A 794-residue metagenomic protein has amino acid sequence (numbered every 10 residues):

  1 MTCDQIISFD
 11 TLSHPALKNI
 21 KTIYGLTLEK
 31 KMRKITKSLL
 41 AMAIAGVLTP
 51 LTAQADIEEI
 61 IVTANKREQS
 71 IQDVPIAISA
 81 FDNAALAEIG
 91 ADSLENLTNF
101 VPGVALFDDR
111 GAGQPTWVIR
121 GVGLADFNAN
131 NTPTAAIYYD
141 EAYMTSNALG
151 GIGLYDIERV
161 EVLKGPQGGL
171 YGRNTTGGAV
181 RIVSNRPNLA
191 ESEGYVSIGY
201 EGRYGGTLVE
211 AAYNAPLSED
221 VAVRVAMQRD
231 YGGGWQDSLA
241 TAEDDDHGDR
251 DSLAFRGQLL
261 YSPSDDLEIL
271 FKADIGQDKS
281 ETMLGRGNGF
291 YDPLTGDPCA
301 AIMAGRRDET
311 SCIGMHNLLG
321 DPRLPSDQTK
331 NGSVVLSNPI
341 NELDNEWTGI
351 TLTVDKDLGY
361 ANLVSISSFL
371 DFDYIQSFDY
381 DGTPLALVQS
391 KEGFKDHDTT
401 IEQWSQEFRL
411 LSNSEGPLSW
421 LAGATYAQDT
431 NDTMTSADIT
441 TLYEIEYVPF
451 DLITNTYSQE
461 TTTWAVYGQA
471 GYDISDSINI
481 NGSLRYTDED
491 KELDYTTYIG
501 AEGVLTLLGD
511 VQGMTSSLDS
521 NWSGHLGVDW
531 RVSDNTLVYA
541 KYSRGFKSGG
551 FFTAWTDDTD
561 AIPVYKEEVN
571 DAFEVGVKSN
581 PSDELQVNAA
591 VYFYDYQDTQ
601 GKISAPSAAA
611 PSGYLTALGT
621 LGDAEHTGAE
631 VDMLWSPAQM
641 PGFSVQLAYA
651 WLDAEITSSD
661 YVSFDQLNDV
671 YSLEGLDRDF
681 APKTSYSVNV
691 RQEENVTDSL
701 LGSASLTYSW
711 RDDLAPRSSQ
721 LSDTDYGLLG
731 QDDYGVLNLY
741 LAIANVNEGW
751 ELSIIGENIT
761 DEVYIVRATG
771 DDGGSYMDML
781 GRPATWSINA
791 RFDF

Functional and structural regions predicted by a protein language model:
I6, T49, D56-L189, V575: Acidic, small-polar-rich N-terminal luminal/periplasmic segments of exported/outer-membrane proteins
P115, T132-T134, S146, Y155-E161 (+5 more regions): Outer-membrane beta-barrel translocator/receptor signature
A190-E191, S197-E201, A212-D308, S337-P339 (+5 more regions): Periplasmic-side early beta-strands and strand-to-turn transitions of outer-membrane beta-barrels
I198-Y204, R229-G233, I275-K279, L358 (+12 more regions): Transmembrane beta-strands of outer-membrane beta-barrel pores
E210, T353-L358, N362-F378, R531 (+4 more regions): Membrane-embedded beta-barrel scaffold of Gram-negative outer-membrane proteins
N214, I401-G423, F573, L676-F794: Conserved C-terminal beta-signal and adjacent last beta-strands/turns of outer-membrane beta-barrel proteins
L260-S264, L410-N413, S419, T425-A427 (+1 more regions): Structural signature of Gram-negative outer-membrane beta-barrels, strongest in the C-terminal barrel of TonB-dependent
L421, I480, Q586-D595, A617-S718 (+1 more regions): Gram-negative outer-membrane beta-barrel transporters
